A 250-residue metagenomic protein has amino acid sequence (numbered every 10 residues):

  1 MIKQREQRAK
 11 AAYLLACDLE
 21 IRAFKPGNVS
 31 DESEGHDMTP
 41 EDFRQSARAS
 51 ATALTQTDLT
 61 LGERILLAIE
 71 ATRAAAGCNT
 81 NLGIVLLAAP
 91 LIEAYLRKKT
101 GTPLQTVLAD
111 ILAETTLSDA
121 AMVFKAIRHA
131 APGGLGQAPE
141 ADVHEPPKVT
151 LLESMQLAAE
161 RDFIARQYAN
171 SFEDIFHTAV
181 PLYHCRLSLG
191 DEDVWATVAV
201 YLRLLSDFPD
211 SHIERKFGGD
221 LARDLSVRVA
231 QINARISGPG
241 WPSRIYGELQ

Functional and structural regions predicted by a protein language model:
M1-L59, L96-Q250: Phosphate-rich cofactor/ligand-interacting catalytic cores and adjacent structured alpha/beta frameworks
T52-G101: Long, hydrophobic/aromatic-enriched structural stretches that serve as scaffold segments
